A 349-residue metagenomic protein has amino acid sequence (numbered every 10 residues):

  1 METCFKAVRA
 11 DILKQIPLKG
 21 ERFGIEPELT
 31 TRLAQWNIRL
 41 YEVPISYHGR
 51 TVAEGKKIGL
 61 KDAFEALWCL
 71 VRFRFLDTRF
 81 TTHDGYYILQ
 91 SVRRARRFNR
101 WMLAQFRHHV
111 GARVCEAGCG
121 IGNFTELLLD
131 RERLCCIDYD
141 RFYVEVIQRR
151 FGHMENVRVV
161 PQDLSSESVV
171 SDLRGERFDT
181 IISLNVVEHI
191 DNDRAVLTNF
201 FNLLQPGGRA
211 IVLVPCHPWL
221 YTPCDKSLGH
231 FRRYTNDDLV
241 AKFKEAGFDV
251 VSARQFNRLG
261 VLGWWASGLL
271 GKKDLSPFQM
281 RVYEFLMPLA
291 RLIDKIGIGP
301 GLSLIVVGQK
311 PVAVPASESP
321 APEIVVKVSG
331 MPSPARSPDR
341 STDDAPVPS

Functional and structural regions predicted by a protein language model:
M1-F5, E21, H230-F231, L302-L304: Glycine/small-residue-rich pyrophosphate-binding loop that anchors the diphosphate of NDP-sugar donors
E2-Q15: Conserved nucleotide-sugar donor-binding and metal-coordinating catalytic region shared by glycosyltransferases
Q15-R97, A104, V159, K272-G330 (+1 more regions): Hydrophobic helical membrane-anchoring modules
D77-L184, R194-L197, G299-L304, P311-P315 (+3 more regions): Conserved N-terminal segment of class I S-adenosyl-L-methionine
L184-V187, L213: Residues lining the SAM
R194-R209: A short glycine-rich, Lys/Arg-flanked "PGG" loop and its adjoining helix->strand segment in the class I
A210-R232, D237-A241: Short, glycine-/aromatic-enriched active-site segment of Class I SAM-dependent methyltransferases
F248-R258: Conserved S-adenosyl-L-methionine
